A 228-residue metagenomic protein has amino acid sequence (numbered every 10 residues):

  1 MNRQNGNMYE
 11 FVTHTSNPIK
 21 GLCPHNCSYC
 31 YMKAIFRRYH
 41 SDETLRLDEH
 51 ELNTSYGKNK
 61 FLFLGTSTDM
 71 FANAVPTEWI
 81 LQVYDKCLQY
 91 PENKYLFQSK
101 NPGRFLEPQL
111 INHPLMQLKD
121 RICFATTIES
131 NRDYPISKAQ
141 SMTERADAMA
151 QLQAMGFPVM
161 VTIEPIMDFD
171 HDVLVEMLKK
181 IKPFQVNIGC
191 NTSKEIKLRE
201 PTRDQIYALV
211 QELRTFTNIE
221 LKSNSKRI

Functional and structural regions predicted by a protein language model:
M1-F63, D69: N-terminal [4Fe-4S]-dependent radical SAM core
L47-L213: Conserved AdoMet/S-adenosylmethionine-binding subsite of the radical SAM
Q205-Y207, Q211-I228: C-terminal accessory extensions appended to soluble enzyme cores
